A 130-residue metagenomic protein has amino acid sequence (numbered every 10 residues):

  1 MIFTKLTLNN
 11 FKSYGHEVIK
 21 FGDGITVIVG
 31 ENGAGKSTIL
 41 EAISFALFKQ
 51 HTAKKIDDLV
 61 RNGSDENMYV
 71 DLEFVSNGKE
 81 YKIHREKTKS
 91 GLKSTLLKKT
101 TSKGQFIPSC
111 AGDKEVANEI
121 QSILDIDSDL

Functional and structural regions predicted by a protein language model:
M1-Q105, K114: Extreme N-terminal "head/tail" segments of very large remodeling/mechanoenzyme assemblies
K114, N118-L130: Short, intrinsically disordered, charge-balanced linker/junction segments flanking boundaries in proteins
